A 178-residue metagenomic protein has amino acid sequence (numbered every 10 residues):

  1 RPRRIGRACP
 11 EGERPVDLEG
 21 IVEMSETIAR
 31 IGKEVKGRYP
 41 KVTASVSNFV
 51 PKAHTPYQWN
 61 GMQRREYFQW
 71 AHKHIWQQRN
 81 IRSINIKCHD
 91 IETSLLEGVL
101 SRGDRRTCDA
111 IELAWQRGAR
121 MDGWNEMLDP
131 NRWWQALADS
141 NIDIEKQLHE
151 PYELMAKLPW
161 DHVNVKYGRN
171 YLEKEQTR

Functional and structural regions predicted by a protein language model:
R1, E23-P40, Q77-I84: Secondary-structure transition/capping motifs at alpha-helix termini and the adjoining loop/turn into the next element
R1-D17, P40-R64, D90: Conserved strand-turn element in the central/C-terminal portion of the radical SAM core barrel that lines
P2-R4, E34, P51-H54, E66-K73 (+2 more regions): Long C-terminal interaction/binding lobes of large macromolecular proteins
G12-S25, L96: Catalytic cores of alpha/beta
D17-V22, Y57-F68, L100-T107: Short secondary-structure boundary/capping segments
G20-I31, A71-Q78, Y171, E175-R178: Generic, well-ordered alpha-helical scaffold segments in large soluble proteins
I31-E34, I75, E97-V99, P159: Generic recognition of flexible, low-complexity loop/linker segments
I81-R178: Radical SAM enzyme core and accessory elements
